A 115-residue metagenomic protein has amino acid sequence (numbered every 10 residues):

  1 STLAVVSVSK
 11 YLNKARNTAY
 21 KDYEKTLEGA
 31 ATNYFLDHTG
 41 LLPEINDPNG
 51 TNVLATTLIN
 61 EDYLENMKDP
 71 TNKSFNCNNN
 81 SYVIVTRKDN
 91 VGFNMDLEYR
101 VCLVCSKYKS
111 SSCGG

Functional and structural regions predicted by a protein language model:
S1-A15: C-terminal juxtamembrane segment of a hydrophobic transmembrane alpha-helix
A4, Y23, V53-L54: Generic detector of short, well-ordered, non-transmembrane alpha-helical segments enriched in hydrophobic residues
S9, T18-K21, T32, E61 (+2 more regions): Intrinsically disordered, low-complexity segments enriched in small/polar residues
K10, K14, K21, K25 (+4 more regions): Context-gated lysine
Y11-N49: Conserved hydrophobic/amphipathic alpha-helical signal-anchor segments
T39-R87: Extracellular/periplasmic head regions of type IV pilus-like filament subunits
E61, K73-G115: Short, surface-exposed interaction loops/tails
